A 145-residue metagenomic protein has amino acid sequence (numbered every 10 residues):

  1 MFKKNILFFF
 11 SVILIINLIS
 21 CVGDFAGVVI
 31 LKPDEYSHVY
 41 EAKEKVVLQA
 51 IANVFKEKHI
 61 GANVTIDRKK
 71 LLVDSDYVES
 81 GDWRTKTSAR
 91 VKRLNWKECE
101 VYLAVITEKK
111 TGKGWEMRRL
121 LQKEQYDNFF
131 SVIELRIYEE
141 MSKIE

Functional and structural regions predicted by a protein language model:
M1-F9: Bacterial N-terminal signal peptides that target proteins for export
N17-S20: C-terminal motif of bacterial Sec signal peptides marking the signal peptidase cleavage site
V22-E145: Ser/Thr-rich, low-complexity intrinsically disordered terminal regions
